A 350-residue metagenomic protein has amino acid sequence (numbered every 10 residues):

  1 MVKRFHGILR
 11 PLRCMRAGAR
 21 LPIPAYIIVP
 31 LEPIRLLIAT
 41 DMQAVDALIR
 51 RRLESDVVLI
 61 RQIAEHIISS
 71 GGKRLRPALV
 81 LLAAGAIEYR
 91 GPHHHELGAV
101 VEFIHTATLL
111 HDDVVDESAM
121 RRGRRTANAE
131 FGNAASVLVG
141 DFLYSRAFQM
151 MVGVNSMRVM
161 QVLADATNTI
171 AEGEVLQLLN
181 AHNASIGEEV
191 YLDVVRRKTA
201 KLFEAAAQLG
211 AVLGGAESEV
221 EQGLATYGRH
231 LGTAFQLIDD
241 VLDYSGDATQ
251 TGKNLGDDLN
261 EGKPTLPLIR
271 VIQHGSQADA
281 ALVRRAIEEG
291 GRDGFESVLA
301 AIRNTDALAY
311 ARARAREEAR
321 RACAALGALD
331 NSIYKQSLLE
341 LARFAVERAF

Functional and structural regions predicted by a protein language model:
V2-F350: All-alpha prenyltransferase/terpene-synthase fold signal
